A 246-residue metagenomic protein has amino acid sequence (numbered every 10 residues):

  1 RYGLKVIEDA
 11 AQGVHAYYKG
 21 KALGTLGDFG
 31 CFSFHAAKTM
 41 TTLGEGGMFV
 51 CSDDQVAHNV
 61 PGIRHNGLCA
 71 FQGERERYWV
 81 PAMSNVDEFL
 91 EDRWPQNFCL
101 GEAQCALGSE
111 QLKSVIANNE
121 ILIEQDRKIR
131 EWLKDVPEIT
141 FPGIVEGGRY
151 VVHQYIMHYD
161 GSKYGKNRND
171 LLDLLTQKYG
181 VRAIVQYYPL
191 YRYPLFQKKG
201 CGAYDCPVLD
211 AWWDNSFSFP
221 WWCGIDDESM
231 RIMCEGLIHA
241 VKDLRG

Functional and structural regions predicted by a protein language model:
R1-Y2, Y179: Helix C-cap/helix->beta junction micro-motif
I7-E8: Hydrophobic residues in beta-strands of the RecA-like P-loop NTPase core, especially within AAA+ ATPase
G13, G20-K21, T25-G27, S84-D92 (+2 more regions): Active-site-adjacent capping/gating segments
G13-K19, L26-Q154, Y191: Active-site region of PLP-dependent enzymes
V60, N167-Q177, G236-L237: Short amphipathic alpha-helices in soluble, non-transmembrane regions that often serve as interface/regulatory elements
N66-V80, K128, W132, D170-F217 (+1 more regions): Conserved PLP cofactor-binding pocket of PLP-dependent enzymes
I156-S162: C-terminal lobe
S162-D170, D226-R231: Short, conserved charged micro-motifs
